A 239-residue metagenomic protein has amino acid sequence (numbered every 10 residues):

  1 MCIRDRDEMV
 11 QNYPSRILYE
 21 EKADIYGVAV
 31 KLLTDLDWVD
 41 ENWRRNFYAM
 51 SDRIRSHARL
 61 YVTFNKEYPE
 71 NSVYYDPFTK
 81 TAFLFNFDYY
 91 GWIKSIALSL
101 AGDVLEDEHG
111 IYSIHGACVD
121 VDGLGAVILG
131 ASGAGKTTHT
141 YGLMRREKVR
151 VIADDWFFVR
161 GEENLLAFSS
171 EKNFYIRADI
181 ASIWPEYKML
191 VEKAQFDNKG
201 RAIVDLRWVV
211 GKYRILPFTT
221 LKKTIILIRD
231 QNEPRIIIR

Functional and structural regions predicted by a protein language model:
R4-V127, R146-E147, F158-R239: A noncatalytic interaction/capping subdomain that flanks phosphate/NTP-handling catalytic cores
G123-R146, V151: Glycine-rich phosphate-binding P-loop
V151-F157: Flexible phosphate/Mg2+-sensing switch loops adjacent to catalytic phosphate-binding sites
